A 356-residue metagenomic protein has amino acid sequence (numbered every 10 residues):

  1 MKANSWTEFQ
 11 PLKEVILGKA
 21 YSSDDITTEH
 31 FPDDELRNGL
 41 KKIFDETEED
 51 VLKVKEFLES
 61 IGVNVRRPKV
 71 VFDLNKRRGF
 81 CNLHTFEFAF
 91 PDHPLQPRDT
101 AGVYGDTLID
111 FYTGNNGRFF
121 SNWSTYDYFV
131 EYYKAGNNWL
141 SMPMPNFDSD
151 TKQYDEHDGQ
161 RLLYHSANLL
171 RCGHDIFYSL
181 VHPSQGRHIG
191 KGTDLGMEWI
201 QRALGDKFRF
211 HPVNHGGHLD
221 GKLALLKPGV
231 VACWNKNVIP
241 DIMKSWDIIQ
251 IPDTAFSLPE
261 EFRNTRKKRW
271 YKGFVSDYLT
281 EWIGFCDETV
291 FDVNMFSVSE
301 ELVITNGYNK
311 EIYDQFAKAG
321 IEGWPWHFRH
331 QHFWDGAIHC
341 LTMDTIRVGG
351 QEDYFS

Functional and structural regions predicted by a protein language model:
M1-S356: The feature marks the mature, well-folded catalytic cores of soluble enzymes
